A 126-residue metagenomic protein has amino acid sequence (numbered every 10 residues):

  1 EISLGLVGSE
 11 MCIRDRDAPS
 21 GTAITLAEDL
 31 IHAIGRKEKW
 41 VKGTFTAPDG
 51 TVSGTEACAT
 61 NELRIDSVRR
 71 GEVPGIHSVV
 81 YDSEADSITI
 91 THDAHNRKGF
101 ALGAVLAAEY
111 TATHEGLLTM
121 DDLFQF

Functional and structural regions predicted by a protein language model:
E1-I13: Single conserved hydrophobic/aromatic residue that forms the stacking wall/gate of nucleotide- or nucleobase-binding
R14-F126: C-terminal substrate-binding/catalytic lobe of Rossmann-fold NAD(P)-dependent oxidoreductases
